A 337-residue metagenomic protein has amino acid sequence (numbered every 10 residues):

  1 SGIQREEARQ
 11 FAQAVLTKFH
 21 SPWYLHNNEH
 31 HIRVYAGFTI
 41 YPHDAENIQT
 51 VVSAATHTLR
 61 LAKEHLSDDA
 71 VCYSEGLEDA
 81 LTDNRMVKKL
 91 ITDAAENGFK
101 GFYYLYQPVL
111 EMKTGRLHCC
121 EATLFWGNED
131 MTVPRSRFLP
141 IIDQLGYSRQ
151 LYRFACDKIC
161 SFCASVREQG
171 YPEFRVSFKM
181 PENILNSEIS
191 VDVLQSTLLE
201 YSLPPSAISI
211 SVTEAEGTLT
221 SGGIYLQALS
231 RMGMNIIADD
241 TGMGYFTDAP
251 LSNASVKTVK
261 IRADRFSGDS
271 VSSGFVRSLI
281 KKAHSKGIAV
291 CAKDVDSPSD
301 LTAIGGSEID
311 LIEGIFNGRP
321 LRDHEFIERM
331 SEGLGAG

Functional and structural regions predicted by a protein language model:
S1-N84: Cyclic-dinucleotide signaling modules
L16, H20, C163, R167 (+4 more regions): Surface-exposed amphipathic alpha-helices with a cationic face
H26, H43-D44, E111-T114, E129-D130 (+2 more regions): Flexible loop/coil segments at beta-strand boundaries within sensory signal-transduction domains
V34-F38, A122-L124, I210: A structural signal for short, well-ordered beta-strand segments
P42, T58-Y103, K113, I142-S148 (+4 more regions): C-di-GMP signaling machinery
D83-I141, K179, A238, A292 (+2 more regions): Active-site core of bacterial EAL-family cyclic-dinucleotide phosphodiesterase domains
H118-C119, Y147-I224, D294: Catalytic core of bacterial c-di-GMP phosphodiesterases, primarily the EAL and HD-GYP domains, capturing alpha-helical
G127-D130, P181-E188, A207-L219, M234-G337: EAL-family c-di-GMP phosphodiesterase catalytic domain
